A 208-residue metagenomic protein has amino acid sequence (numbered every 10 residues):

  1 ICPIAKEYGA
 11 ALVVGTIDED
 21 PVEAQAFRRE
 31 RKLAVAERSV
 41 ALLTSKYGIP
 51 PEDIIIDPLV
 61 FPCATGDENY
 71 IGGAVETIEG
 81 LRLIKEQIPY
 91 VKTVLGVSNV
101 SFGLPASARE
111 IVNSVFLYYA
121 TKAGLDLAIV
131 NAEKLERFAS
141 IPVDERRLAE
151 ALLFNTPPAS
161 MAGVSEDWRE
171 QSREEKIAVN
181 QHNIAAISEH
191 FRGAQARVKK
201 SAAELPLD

Functional and structural regions predicted by a protein language model:
I1-C2, F27-E30, N69-G72, A108-E110 (+1 more regions): Short, glycine/charged-enriched secondary-structure capping and boundary segments
I1-F61: Conserved anion-binding
C2, L33-A41, A74-K85, L117: Generic structural signal for well-ordered alpha-helices, preferentially at hydrophobic/aromatic core positions
L12-G15, I54-P58, V91-G96, L127-V130: Hydrophobic faces of well-ordered beta-strands that scaffold small-molecule active sites in alpha/beta enzyme cores
D18-P21, V60-P62, V97-S101, K134: Active-site-proximal loop/turn and secondary-structure-junction residues that shape catalytic pockets, frequently
L42-P51, I84-V91, A123-L125: A structural motif corresponding to the C-terminal end of an alpha-helix and its immediate exit/capping segment
P62-E76, L104-N113: Short glycine/threonine-rich loop-to-helix capping motif typified by GTGT followed within a few residues by an Asp-Pro
R82, I88, L95-D208: Active-site loops and adjacent core secondary-structure elements that bind or stabilize anionic groups
